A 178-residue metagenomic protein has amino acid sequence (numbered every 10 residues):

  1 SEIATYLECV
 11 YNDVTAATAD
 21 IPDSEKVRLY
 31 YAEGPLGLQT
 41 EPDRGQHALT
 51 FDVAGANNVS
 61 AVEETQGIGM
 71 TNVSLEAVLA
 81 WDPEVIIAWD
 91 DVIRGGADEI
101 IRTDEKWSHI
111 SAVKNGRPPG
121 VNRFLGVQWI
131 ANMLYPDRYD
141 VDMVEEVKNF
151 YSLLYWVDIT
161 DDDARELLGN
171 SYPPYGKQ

Functional and structural regions predicted by a protein language model:
S1-Q178: N-terminal ligand-binding lobe of clamshell/alpha-beta domains
